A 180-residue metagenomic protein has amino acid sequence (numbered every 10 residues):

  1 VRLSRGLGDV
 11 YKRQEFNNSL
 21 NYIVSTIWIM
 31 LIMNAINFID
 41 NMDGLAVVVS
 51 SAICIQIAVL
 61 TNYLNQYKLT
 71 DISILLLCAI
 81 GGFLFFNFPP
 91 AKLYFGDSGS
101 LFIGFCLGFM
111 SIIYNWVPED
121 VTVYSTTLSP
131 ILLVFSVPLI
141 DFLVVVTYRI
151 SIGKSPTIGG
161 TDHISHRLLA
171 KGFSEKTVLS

Functional and structural regions predicted by a protein language model:
V1-Y11: Single conserved hydrophobic/aromatic residue that forms the stacking wall/gate of nucleotide- or nucleobase-binding
L3, F16-S19, T157-G160: Residue-level signature of the cytosolic catalytic core of signaling kinases
D9-N17, I39: Transmembrane alpha-helix boundary signature
V10-R13, I29, V145, V178: Hydrophobic aliphatic residue packing
S19, F38, Y94-F95: Replace "multi-pass membrane enzymes" with "multi-pass membrane proteins
I23-I36, L45-A46: Function-critical hydrophobic alpha-helical transmembrane segments in multi-pass membrane proteins
S25, A46-S180: Alpha-helical transmembrane segments
